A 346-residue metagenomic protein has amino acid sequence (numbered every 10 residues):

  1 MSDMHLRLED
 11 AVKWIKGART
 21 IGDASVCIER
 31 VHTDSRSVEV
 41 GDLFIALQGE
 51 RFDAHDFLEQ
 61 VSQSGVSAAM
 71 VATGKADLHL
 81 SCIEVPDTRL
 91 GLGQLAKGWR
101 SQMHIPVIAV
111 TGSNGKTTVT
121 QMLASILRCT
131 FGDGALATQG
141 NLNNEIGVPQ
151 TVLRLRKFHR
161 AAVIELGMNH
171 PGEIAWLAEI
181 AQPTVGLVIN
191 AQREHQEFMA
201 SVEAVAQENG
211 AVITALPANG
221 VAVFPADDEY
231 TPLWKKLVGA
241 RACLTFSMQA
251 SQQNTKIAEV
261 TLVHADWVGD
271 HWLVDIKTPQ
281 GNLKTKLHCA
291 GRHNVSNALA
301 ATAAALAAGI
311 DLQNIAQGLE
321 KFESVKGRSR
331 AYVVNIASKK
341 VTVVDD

Functional and structural regions predicted by a protein language model:
M1-Q94, G98, A290, I310-Q313: N-terminal leader/targeting and accessory segments in enzymes
K13, G91-A226, Y230-A240: Phosphate-binding loop of NTP-binding sites
W14, V71, K75-H79, V185-T342: Acidic, Mg2+-coordinating active-site environments of NTP-dependent enzymes
T20, C82-E84, V107, A135-A137 (+3 more regions): Conserved beta-strand scaffold positions in the cores of enzyme catalytic domains, especially in NTP/NDP-utilizing
A24, P86, Q139, F246-Q249 (+1 more regions): Residues at the C-termini of beta-strands that transition into short coil/loop
L47, G112, G140-N141, L166 (+2 more regions): Glycine- and other small-residue-rich loops at beta-strand/loop junctions that grip anionic moieties
A162, T342-V343: Residue-level marker for buried hydrophobic side chains located in beta-strands that build the well-ordered beta-sheet
